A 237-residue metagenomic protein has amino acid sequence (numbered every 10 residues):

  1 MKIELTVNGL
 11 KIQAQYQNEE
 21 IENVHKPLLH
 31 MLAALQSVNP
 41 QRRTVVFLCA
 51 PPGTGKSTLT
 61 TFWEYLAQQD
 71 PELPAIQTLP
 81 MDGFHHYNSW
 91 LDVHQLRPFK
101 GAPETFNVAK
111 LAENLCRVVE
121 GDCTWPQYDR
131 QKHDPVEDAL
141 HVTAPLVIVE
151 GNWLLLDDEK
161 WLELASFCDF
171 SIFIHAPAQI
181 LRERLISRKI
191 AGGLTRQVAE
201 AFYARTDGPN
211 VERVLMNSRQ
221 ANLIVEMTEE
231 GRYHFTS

Functional and structural regions predicted by a protein language model:
M1-K26: Charged, amphipathic alpha-helical linker segments immediately N-terminal to NTP-binding catalytic cores
A50: The Walker A (P-loop) glycine that initiates the GxxxxGKT/S ATP-binding motif of P-loop NTPases
G53: Walker A (P-loop) phosphate-binding loop of P-loop NTPases
K56: Conserved lysine of the Walker
L59: Hydrophobic positions on the alpha1 helix immediately C-terminal to the Walker A/P-loop
Q77-P80, H86-K132: Conserved nucleotide-sensing/catalytic segment adjacent to the nucleotide-binding pocket in NTP-handling enzymes
K132-R188: ATP-dependent NMP and nucleoside kinases share a basic, alpha-helical "lid"
L162, I190-S237: Small-molecule kinase domains that catalyze NTP-dependent phosphoryl transfer to phosphate-bearing small molecules
